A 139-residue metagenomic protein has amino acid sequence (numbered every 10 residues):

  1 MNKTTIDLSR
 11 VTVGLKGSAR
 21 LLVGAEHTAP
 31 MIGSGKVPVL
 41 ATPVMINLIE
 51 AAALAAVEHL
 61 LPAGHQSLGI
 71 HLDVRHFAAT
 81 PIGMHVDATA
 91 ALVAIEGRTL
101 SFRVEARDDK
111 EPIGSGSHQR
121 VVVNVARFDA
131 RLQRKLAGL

Functional and structural regions predicted by a protein language model:
T5-L40: Catalytic strand-loop segment that frames the active site of acyl-thioester-processing enzymes
T12-S18, H71, H85-D87, T99-S101 (+1 more regions): Intrinsic-disorder/low-complexity, polar/charged segments enriched in Ser/Thr/Lys/Arg/Asp/Glu/Gln
V39-N47: Short, conserved micro-motifs enriched in small and acidic residues
N47-A51, A55: Short, residue-level hotspots on alpha-helical faces of the histone-fold and other alpha-helical interaction modules
L54-D87: Hydrophobic beta-strand-centered segment that forms part of the acyl-chain substrate-binding groove
V74-D109: Hydrophobic beta-sheet segments that form the core/acyl-binding groove of ACP/CoA-dependent acyl-chain-processing
G114, Q119-L139: C-terminal output/interaction extensions
